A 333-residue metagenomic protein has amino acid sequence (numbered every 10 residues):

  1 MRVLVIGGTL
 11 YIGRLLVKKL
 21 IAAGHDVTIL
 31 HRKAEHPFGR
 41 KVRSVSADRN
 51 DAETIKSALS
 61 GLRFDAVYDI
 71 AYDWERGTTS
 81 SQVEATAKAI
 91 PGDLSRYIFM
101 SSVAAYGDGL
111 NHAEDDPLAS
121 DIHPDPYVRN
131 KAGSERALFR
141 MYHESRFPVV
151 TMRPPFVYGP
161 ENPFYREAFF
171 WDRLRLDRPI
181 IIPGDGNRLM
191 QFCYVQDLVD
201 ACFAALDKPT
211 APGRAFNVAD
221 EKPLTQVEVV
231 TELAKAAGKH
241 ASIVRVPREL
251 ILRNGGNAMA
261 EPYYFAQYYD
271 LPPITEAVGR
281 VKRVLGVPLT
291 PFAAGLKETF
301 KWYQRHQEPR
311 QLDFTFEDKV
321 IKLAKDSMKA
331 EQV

Functional and structural regions predicted by a protein language model:
V3-H25: N-terminal Rossmann NAD(P)H-binding glycine-rich loop of SDR-like oxidoreductase domains
I6-G7, G159, P183-R188, F216-P223 (+4 more regions): Glycine-rich Rossmann NAD(P)(H)-binding loop
H36-G39, R43-G92, F99, Y106 (+1 more regions): NAD(P)H-binding glycine-rich loop region in Rossmannoid oxidoreductase-like domains and their noncatalytic homologs
E84-A132, A137-E144, V149-V150: Conserved Rossmann-fold NAD(P)-dependent oxidoreductase catalytic core, especially the SDR/UDP-sugar
E144-M190, L233-K235: NAD(P)-dependent short-chain dehydrogenase/reductase
F164-F170, P183-L206, G213-R214, E228: Substrate-positioning beta->alpha
A204-F265, E298-F300, F314-V333: Mid/C-terminal beta-alpha module of Rossmann-like enzyme folds, strongest in SDR-family dehydrogenases/epimerases
N254-P288, H306-P309, F316: Conserved C-terminal active-site "lid" loop/helix of NAD(P)H-dependent oxidoreductases that clamps the redox cofactor
